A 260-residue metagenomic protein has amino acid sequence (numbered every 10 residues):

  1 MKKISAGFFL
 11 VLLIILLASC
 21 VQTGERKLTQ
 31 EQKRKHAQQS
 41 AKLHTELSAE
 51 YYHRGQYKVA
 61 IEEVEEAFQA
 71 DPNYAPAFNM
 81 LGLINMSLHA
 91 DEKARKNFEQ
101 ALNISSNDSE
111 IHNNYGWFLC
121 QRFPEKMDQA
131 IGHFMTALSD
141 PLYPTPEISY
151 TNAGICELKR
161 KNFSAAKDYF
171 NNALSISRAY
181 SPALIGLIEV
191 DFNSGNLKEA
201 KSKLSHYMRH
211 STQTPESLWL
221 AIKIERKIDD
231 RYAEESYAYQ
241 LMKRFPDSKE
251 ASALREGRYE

Functional and structural regions predicted by a protein language model:
I14-A37: Bacterial Sec signal peptide processing site at the extreme N-terminus
G24-Q32, Y207-E260: Terminal, low-structured helical/coil segments at or just beyond the last alpha-helical repeat
H36, A70, I104-S105, D140-L142 (+3 more regions): Structural marker of alpha-solenoid helical repeat scaffolds
G55-E63, L88-Q100, R122-M135, R160-N172 (+2 more regions): Structural signature of tandem alpha-helical TPR/SEL1-like repeats, specifically the intra-repeat loop/turn
